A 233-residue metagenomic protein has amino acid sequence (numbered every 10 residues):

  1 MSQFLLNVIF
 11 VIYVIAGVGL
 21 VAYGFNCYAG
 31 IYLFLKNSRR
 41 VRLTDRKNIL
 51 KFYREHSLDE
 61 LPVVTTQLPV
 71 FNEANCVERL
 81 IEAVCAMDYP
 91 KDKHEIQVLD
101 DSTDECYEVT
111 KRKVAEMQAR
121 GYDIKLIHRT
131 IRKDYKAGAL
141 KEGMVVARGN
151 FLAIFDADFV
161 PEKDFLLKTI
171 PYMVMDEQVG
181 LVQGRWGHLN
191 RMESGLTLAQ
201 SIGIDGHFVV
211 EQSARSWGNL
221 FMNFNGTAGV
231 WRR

Functional and structural regions predicted by a protein language model:
M1-L58, Q212: N-terminal membrane-anchoring/stem segments of glycan-assembly enzymes
G30-K93: N-terminal signal-anchor transmembrane helix
T66-L68, I96-V98, L181: Structural beta-sheet core signal
E82-H128, R132: Acidic donor-binding segment of Leloir-type glycosyltransferases
S102, D156-V160: The conserved acidic donor/metal-binding loop of glycosyltransferases
V114-N150, K163-R233: Long helical/loop segments within the catalytic core of UDP-sugar-dependent glycosyltransferases, especially the large
